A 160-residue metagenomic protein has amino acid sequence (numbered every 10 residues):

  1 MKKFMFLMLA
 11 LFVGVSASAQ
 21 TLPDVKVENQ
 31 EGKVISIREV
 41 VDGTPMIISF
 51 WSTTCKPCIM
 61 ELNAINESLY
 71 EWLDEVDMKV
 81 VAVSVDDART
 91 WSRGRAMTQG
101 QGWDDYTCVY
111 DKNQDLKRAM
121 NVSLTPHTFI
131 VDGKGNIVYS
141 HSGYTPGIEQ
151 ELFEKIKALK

Functional and structural regions predicted by a protein language model:
F4-V13: Sec-dependent N-terminal signal peptides
V13-A19: Sec/Tat signal peptide C-region and signal peptidase I cleavage site
V25-P45: A short beta-strand-turn-helix
R38-I59: Short active-site neighborhood of thiol/selenol oxidoreductases, capturing the structured segment around
I47-I48, V80, T128: Hydrophobic beta-strand anchors of alpha/beta hydrolase catalytic cores
I59-Q101, N113-R118: Structural microenvironment flanking redox-active thiols in thiol-disulfide oxidoreductases
M97-V131: Short, internal strand/loop/helix patches that form the active-site neighborhood or redox-interaction surface
I130-K160: Thiol-/selenol-based redox modules, centered on thioredoxin-like and closely related oxidoreductase domains
